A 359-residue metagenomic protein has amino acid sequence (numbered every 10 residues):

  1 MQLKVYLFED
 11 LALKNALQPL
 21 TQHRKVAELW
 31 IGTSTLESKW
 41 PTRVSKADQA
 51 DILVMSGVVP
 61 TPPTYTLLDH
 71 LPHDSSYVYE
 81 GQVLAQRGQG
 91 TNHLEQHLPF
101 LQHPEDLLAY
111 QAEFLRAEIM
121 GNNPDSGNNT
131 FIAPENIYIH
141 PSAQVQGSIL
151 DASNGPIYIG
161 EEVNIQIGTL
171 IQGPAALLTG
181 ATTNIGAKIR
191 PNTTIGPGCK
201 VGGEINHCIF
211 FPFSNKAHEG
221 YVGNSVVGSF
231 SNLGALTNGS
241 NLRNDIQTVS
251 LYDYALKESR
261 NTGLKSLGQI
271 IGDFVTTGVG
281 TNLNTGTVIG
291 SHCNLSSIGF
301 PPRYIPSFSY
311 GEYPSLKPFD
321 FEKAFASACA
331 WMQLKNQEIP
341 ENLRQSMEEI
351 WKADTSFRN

Functional and structural regions predicted by a protein language model:
M1-L3, D74, L178, G272 (+1 more regions): A general structural motif
M1-N136, S142, P301-R303, S307-N359: Terminal amphipathic alpha-helical/low-complexity segments used for targeting or macromolecular assembly
Q2-E9, N129-F131, G147-L150, G196-C199 (+2 more regions): Short, functional N-terminal and low-complexity linear motifs
P19, K25-E28, S148, P174 (+1 more regions): Proline-rich low-complexity regions
L36, L177, N238: Short, electropositive, low-hydrophobicity segments enriched in small/polar residues
N122-G228, N244, I270, V288: Extended beta-solenoid/beta-helix repeat architectures
I185-G186, K200-R358: Glycine-rich hexapeptide-repeat left-handed beta-helix
